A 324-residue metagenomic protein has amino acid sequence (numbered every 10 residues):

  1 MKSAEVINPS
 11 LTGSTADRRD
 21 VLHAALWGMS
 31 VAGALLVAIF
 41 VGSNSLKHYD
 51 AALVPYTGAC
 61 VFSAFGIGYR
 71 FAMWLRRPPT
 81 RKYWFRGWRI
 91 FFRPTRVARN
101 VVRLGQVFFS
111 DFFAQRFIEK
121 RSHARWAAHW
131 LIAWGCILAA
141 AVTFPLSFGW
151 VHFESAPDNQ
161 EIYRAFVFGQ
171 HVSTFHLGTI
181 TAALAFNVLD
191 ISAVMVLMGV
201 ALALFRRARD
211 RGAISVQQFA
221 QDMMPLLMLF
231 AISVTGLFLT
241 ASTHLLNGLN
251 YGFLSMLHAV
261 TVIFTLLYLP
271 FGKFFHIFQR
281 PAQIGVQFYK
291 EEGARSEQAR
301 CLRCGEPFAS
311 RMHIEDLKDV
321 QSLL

Functional and structural regions predicted by a protein language model:
K2-A299: Membrane-embedded alpha-helical bundles of multi-pass integral membrane proteins
G285, D316-L324: Short cysteine/histidine-rich metal-coordination sites, predominantly Zn2+-binding motifs
C301-G305: Short cysteine-rich clusters marking metal-coordination/redox-active sites
P307-H313: Short functional micro-motifs and their immediate structural scaffolds
